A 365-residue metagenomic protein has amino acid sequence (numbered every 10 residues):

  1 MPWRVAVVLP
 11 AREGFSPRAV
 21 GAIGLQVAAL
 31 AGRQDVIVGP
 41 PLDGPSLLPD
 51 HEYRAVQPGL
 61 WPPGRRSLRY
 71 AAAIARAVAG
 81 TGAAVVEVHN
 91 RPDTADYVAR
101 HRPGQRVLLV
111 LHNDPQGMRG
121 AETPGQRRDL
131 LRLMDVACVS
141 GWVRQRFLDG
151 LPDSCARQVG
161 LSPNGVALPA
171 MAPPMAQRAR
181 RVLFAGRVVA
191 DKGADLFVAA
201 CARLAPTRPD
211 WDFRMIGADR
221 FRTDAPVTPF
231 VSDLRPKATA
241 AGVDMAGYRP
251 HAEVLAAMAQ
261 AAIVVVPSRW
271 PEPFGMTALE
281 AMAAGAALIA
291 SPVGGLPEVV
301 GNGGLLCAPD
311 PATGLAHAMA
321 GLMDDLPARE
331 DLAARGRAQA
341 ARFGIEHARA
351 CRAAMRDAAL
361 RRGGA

Functional and structural regions predicted by a protein language model:
A11-P17, L25-R65, F221: N-terminal strand-loop element at the rim of the active site of nucleotide-sugar-dependent glycosyltransferases
V88-T94, L111: Short His-centered aromatic/hydrophobic patch
M118-G120, R127-R128, R132-Q158, V166-L168: A short, active-site helix/loop in glycosyltransferases that binds the activated sugar's phosphate group
D135-A137, P174-K192, V198-R203, R214-I216: Conserved donor-binding/catalytic core segment of Leloir-type glycosyltransferases
V227-A252: Nucleotide-activated donor-binding/catalytic signature segment of Leloir-type glycosyltransferases, i.e., the conserved
I263, A287-A290: Short hydrophobic beta-strand element within catalytic cores of glycosyltransferases and related nucleotide-activated
N302-T313, A320-P327: Conserved acidic donor-binding segment of nucleotide-sugar-dependent glycosyltransferases
G314, P327-A358: A charged, aromatic-enriched C-terminal amphipathic alpha-helix characteristic of glycosyltransferases across folds
